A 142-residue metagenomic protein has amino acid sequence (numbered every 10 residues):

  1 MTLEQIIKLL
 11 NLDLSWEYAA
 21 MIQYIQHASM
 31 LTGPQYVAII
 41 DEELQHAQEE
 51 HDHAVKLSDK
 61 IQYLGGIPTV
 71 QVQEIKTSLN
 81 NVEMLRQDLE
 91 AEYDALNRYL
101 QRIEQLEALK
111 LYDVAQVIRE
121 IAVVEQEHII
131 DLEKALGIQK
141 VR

Functional and structural regions predicted by a protein language model:
M1-R142: Iron-associated oxidoreductase/ferritin-like identity signal
